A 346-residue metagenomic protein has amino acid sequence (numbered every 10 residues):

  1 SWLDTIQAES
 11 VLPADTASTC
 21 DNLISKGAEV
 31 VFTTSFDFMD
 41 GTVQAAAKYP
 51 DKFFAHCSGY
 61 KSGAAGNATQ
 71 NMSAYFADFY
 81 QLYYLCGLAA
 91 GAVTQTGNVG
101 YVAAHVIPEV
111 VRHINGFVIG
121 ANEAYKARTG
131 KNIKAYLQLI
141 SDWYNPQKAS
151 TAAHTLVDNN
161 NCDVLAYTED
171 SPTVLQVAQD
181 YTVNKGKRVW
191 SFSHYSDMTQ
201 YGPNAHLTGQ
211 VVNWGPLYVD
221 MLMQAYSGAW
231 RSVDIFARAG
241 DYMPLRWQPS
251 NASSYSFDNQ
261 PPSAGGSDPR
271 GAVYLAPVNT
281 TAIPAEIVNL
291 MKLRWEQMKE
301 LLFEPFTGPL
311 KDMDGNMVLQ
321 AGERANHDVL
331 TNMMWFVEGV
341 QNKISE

Functional and structural regions predicted by a protein language model:
S1-E346: A residue-level marker of the well-folded mature domains of exported/periplasmic proteins
